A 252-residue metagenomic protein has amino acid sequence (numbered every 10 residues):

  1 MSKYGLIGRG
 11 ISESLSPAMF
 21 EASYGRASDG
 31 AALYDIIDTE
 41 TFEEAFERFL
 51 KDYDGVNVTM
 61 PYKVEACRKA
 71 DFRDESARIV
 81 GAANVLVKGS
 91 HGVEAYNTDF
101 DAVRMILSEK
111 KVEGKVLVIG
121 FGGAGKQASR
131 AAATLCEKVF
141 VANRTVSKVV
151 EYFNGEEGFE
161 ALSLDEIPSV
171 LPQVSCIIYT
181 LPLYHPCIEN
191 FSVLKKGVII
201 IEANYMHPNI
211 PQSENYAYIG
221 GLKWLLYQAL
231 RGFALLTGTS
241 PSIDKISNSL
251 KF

Functional and structural regions predicted by a protein language model:
S2-E109, H207-E214: Phosphate/diphosphate ligand-binding glycine-rich loop within oxidoreductases
G8, N97-F100, L107, G114-A133 (+1 more regions): Glycine-rich adenosine-cofactor-binding loop
E43, E157-V174: Short acidic low-complexity segments
N57-V58, I177-T180, E202: Redox-cofactor binding/interface segments in oxidoreductases and associated redox assembly factors
E65, Y184-I201: Rossmann-fold NAD(P) dinucleotide-binding segment
C136-E156: NAD(P)-binding Rossmann-fold cofactor-contacting core
T145, I167-I188: Rossmann-like NAD(P)-binding element
I199-I243, S247-L250: Rossmann-fold NAD(P)-binding glycine/threonine-rich loop
